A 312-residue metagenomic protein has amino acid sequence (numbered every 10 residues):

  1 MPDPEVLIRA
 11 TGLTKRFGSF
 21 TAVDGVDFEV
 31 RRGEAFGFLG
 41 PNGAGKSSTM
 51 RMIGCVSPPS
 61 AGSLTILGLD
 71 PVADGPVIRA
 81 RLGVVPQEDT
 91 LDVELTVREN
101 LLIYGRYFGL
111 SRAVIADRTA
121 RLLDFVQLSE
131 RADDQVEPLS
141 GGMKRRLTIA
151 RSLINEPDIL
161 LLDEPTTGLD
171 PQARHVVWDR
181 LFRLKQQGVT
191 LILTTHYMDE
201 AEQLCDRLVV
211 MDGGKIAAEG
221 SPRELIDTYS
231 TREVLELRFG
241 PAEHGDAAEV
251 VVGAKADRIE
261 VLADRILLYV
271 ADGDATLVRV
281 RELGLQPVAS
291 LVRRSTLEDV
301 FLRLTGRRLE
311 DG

Functional and structural regions predicted by a protein language model:
G62-D70, V77-I78: Conserved ABC transporter NBD signature motif
L102, R106, A113-R131: Conserved ABC ATPase "signature" region
Q135-L139: Conserved ABC ATPase signature
E156: Conserved catalytic motifs of ABC-family nucleotide-binding domains
L160-D163: Catalytic Walker B motif of ABC-type/P-loop ATPase nucleotide-binding domains
W178-A271: ABC transporter nucleotide-binding domain
